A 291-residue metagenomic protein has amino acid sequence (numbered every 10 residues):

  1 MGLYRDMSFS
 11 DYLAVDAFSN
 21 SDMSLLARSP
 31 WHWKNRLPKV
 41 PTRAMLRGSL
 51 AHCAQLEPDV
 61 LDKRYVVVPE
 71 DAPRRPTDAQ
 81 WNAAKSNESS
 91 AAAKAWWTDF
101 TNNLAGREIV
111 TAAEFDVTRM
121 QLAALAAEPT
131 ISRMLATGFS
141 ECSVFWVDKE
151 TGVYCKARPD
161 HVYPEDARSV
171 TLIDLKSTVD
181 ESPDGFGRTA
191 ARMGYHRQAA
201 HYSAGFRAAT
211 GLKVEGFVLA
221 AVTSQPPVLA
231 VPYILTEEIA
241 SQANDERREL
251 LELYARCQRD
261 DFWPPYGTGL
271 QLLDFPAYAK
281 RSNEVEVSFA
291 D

Functional and structural regions predicted by a protein language model:
M1-K156, T268: Metal-dependent nuclease catalytic cores that hydrolyze phosphodiester bonds in DNA/RNA, characterized by
P30-H32, S177-S182, S224-A230: Short acidic (Asp/Glu) and glycine-rich catalytic loops that position anionic groups and cofactors
L37-V40, N103-V110, P183-G194, T236-E238: Short histidine-centered catalytic/ligand-binding loop motif
A51-H52, H161, R247: A residue-level signal for conserved active-site and pocket-lining positions in enzyme catalytic cores
Q55-V60, D148, S177-D180, R207-G211 (+1 more regions): Hydrophobic/aromatic-lined pockets within catalytic cores
E128-A136, Y163-T171, R207-E215: Secondary-structure boundary elements
A157-R188: Conserved catalytic cores of phosphodiester-cleaving nucleases, focusing on short active-site segments
T189-H196, H201-D291: Metal-dependent nuclease catalytic regions and adjoining charged, substrate-binding loops involved in nucleic-acid end
